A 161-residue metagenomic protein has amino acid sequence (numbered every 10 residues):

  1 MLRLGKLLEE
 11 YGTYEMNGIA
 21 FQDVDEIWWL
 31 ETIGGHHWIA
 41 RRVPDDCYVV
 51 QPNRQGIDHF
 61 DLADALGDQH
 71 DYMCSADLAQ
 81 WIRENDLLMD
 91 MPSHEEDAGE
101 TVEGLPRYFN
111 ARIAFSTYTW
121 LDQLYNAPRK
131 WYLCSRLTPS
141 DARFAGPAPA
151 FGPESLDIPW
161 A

Functional and structural regions predicted by a protein language model:
L2-D61: Catalytic cofactor-binding cores of redox enzymes
G5, G12, M16-N17, V24-E26 (+1 more regions): C-terminus-biased signal that marks the final domain/tail of proteins
